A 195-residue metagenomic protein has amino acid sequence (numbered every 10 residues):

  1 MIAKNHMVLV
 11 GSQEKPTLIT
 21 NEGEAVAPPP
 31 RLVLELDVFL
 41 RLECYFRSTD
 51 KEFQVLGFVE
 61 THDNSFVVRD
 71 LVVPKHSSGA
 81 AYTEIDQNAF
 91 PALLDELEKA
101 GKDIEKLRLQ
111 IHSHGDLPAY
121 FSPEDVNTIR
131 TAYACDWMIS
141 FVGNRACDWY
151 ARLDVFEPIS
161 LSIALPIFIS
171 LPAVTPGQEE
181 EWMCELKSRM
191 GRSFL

Functional and structural regions predicted by a protein language model:
M1-L109, D116-L195: Conserved beta-strand-loop surface patch within small alpha/beta domains used for substrate/adaptor or ligand engagement
